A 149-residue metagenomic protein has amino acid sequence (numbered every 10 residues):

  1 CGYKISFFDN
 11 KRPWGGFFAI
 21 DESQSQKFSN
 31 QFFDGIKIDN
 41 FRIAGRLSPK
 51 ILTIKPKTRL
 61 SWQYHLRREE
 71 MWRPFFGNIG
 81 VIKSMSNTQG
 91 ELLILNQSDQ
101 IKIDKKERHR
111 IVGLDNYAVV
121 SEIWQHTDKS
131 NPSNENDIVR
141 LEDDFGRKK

Functional and structural regions predicted by a protein language model:
C1-S48, S61, L92-L93, I138-K149: A short, N-terminal "cap"/entry segment at the start of jelly-roll beta-barrel domains of the cupin/DSBH fold
S48-R68: Conserved short histidine dyad/triad with adjacent acidic residue
P49-T53, M71, L92, Q100-K102: Conserved hydrophobic/aromatic beta-strand scaffold that supports enzyme active sites
P56, L66-S86: Glycine- and acidic-residue-biased ligand/ion/polar-headgroup-sensing regions
M85-H109: Short acidic-glycine-tyrosine-enriched beta hairpin
R110-K149: Double-stranded beta-helix
